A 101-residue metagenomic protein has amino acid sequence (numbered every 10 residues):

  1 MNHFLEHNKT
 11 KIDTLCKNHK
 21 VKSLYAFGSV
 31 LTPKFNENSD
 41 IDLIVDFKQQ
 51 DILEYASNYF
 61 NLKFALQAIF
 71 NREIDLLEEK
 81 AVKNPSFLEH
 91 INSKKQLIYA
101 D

Functional and structural regions predicted by a protein language model:
M1-Y25, L31-E37, Q50-D101: Catalytic core of pol beta-like nucleotidyltransferases
S39-I41: Change "...and in nucleic-acid phosphodiester-cleaving endonucleases..." to "...and in nucleic-acid processing enzymes
I44-D46: Short hydrophobic/aromatic beta-strand micro-patches that form the beta-sheet surface supporting nucleotide- or nucleic
